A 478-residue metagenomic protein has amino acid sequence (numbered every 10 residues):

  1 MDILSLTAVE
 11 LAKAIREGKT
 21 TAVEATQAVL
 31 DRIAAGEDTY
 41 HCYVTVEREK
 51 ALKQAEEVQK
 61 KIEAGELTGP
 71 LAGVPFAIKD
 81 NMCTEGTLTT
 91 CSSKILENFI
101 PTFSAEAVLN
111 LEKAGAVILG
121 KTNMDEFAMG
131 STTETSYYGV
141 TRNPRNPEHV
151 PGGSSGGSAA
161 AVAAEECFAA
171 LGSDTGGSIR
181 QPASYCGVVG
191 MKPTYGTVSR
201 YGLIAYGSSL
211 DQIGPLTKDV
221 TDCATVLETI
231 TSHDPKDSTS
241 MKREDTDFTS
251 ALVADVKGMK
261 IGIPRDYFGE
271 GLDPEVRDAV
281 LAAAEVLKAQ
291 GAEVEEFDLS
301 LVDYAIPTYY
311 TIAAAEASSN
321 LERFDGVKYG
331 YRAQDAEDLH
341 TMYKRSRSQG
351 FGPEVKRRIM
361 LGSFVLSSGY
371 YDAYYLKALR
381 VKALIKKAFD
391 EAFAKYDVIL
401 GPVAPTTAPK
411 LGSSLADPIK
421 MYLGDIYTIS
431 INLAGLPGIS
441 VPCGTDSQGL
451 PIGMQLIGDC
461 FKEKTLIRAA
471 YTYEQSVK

Functional and structural regions predicted by a protein language model:
M1-K53, A289-G291, F364: An N-terminal boundary/leader segment
G18, K79, D219: Short, conserved phosphate/pyrophosphate- and ester-handling motifs at nucleotide-, phospho-/glycolipid
A25-V29, T308-Y309, V355-S363: Short alpha-helical scaffolding segments that buttress acidic/His motifs in well-ordered protein cores
V29, A51, K79, L111 (+6 more regions): Conserved hydrophobic/aromatic pocket- or pore-lining residues that grip, position, or stack substrates in active sites
D31, A35, T39, A164-G271 (+6 more regions): Structural helix-boundary/capping segments
L71-C91, S250, D255-G262, A315-K386 (+1 more regions): Short helix-loop capping/hinge segments that flank enzyme active sites or metal/cofactor-binding pockets
L71-I213, P264-D266, A315, G401-I419: Short glycine/serine-rich loop/turn segments
K94, N98, T141, T239-E244 (+4 more regions): Short, surface-exposed loop/helix-turn segments at secondary-structure junctions that function as lids/hinges flanking
